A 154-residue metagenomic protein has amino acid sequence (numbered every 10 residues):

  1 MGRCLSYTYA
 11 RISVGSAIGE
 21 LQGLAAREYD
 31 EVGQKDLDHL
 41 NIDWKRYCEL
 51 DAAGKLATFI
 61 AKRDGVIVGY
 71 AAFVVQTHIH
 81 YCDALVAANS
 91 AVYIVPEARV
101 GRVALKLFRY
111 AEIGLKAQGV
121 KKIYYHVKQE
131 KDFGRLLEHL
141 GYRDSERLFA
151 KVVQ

Functional and structural regions predicted by a protein language model:
M1-G19: Conserved N-terminal entry element of GNAT/NAT acetyltransferase domains
A26-R46: Conserved GNAT-fold acetyl-CoA-binding loop/helix
C48-I60: A short helix-loop-beta-strand connector motif used in the catalytic cores of GNAT acetyltransferases and, in some
I60, V66-V75: Conserved beta-strand in the GNAT
T77-N89, S145: A conserved beta-turn-beta hairpin within the catalytic core of GNAT-like acetyltransferases that forms part
S90-V100: A short, internal acetyl-CoA/4′-phosphopantetheine-binding micro-motif in the GNAT/acyltransferase core
R99-I113: Conserved acetyl-CoA-binding loop-helix of GNAT-fold acetyltransferases
I123-G134: Conserved beta-strand-loop-alpha-helix junction that forms the acyl-donor binding cleft
